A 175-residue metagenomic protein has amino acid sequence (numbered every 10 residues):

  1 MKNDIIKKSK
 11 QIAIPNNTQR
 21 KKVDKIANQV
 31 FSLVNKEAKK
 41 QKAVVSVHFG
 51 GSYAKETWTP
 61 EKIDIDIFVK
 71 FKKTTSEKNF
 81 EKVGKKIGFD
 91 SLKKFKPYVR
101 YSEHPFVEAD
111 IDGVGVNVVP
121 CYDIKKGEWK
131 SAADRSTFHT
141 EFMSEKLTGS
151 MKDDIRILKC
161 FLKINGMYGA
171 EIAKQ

Functional and structural regions predicted by a protein language model:
M1-P60, K73-N79, F106-E108, C121-S131 (+1 more regions): N-terminal regions immediately upstream of nucleotidyltransferase
E61-I65, D112-V114: A short, glycine/Asx- and small/polar-enriched loop/turn that sits immediately N-terminal to a beta-strand
K62, Y101-F106, I172-K174: Short Gly/Ser/Thr- and Asp/Glu-enriched loop/turn motifs at secondary-structure junctions
I65-K72: Short, hydrophobic beta-strand segments
K82-G127: Conserved catalytic core of two-metal-ion nucleotidyltransferases
S150-Q175: Conserved nucleotidyltransferase catalytic core and NTase-mimicking acidic/glycine-rich helix/loop elements in nucleic
